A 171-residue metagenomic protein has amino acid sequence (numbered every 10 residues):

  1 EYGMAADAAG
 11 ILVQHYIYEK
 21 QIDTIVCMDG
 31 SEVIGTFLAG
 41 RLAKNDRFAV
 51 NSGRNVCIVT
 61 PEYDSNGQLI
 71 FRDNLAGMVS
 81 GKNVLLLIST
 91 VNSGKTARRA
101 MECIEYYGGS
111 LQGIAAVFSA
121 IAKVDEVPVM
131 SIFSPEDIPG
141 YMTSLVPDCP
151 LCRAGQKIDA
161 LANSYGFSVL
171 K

Functional and structural regions predicted by a protein language model:
E1-Q21, S164-K171: Active-site-facing substrate-recognition patch
I17, L42-D46, I104, G108: Active-site catalytic pocket residues across diverse enzymes, especially alpha/beta-hydrolases
E19-Q21, F48-G53, G108-S110: Short helix-terminating capping/connector loops at secondary-structure junctions
K20-G30: Short glycine-rich phosphate-binding loop at a beta-alpha junction
C27-D29, V59-P61, L87-T90, A116: Short His-Asn-centered micro-motif
E32-L85, K95: Short, glycine/charge-rich flexible loops or terminal/linker lids adjacent to PRPP-binding catalytic cores
I70-A116: A contiguous pocket-lining binding segment that forms or flanks enzyme active sites
M101-K171: PRPP-dependent phosphoribosyltransferase catalytic core
